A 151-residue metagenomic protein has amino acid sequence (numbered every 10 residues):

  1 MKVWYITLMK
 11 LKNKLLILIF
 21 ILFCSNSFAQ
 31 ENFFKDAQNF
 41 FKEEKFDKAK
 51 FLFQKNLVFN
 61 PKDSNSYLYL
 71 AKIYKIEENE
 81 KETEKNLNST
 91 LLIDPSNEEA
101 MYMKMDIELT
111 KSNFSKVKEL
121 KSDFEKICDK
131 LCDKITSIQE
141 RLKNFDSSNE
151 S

Functional and structural regions predicted by a protein language model:
K42-E43, I76-E77, T110, R141-S148: Register position in tetratricopeptide repeats
N56, S89-T90, D123-F124: Canonical positions in the second alpha-helix
F59, I93, K126-K130: Structural marker of alpha-solenoid helical repeat scaffolds
D63, N97, L131-C132: Residue-level recognition of tetratricopeptide repeat
Y69, M103, S137-R141: Canonical tetratricopeptide repeat
K118-S151: Terminal, low-structured helical/coil segments at or just beyond the last alpha-helical repeat
